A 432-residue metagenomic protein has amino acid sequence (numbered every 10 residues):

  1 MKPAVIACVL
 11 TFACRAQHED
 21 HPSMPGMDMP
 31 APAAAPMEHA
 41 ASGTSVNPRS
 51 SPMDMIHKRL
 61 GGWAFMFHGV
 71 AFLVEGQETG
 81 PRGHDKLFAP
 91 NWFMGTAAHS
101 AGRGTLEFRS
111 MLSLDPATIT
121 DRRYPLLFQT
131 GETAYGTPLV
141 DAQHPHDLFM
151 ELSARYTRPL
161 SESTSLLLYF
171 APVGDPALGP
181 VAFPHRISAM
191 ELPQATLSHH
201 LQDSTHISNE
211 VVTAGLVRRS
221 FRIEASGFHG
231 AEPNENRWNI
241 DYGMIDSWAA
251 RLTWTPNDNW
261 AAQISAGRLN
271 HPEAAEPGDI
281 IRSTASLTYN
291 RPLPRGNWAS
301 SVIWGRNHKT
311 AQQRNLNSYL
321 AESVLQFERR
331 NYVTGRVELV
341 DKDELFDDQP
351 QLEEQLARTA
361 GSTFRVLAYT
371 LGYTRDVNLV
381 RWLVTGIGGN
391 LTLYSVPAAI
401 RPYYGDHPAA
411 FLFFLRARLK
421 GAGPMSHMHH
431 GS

Functional and structural regions predicted by a protein language model:
M55-I56, G69, F93-H99, L152-R158 (+8 more regions): Residues on the lipid-exposed face of transmembrane beta-strands in outer-membrane beta-barrel proteins
W63, D85-F93, H146-L152, H206-V212 (+7 more regions): Residues that define the transmembrane beta-barrel architecture of outer-membrane proteins
F65, G102-E107, E162-L166, S220-E224 (+5 more regions): Repeated loop/turn-to-beta-strand initiation elements of outer-membrane beta-barrel proteins
F67, A71-E75, F108-L114, L168-P172 (+7 more regions): Transmembrane beta-barrel strands of outer-membrane/channel proteins
V74-P81, D115-A117, V173-A177, A195-L197 (+10 more regions): Sequence/structural signature of outer-membrane beta-barrel proteins
I119-T253: Surface-exposed coil loops of outer-membrane beta-barrel proteins
R218-S226, G243, T253-R358, Y369: Detector for outer-membrane/organellar transmembrane beta-barrel domains, recognizing the amphipathic beta-strand
L371, G405-S432: Outer-membrane beta-barrel "beta-signal"
